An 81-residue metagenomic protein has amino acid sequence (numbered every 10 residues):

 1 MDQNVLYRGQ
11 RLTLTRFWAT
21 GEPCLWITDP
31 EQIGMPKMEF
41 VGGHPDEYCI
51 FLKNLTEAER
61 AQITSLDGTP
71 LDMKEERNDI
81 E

Functional and structural regions predicted by a protein language model:
M1-D2, M73-E81: Short intrinsically disordered terminal tails
D2-Q3, L25: Residue-level detector of beta-strand structural context in well-folded domains
V5-L6, F17: Well-ordered beta-strand positions
L12-L14, L71: Short, isolated positions in well-ordered beta-strands
T15-I63: Acidic, low-complexity, intrinsically disordered interaction modules
